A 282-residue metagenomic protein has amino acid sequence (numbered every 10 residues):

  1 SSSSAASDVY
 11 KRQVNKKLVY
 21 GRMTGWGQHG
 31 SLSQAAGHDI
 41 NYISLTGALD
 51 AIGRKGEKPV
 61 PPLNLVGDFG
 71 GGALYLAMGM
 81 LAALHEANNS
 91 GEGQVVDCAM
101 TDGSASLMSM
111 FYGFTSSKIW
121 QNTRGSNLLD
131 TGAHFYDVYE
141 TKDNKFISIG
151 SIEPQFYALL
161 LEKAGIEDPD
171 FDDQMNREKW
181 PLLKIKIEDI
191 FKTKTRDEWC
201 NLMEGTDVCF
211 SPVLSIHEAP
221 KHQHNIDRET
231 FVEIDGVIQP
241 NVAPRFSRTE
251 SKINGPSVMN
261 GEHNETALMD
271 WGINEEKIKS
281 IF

Functional and structural regions predicted by a protein language model:
S1-Y10: Single conserved hydrophobic/aromatic residue that forms the stacking wall/gate of nucleotide- or nucleobase-binding
G27-Y75, L107: Rossmann-fold dinucleotide-binding core
Q28, E57-G67, N88-S104, R124-T131: Conserved Rossmann-fold dehydrogenase catalytic segment
T46, G72-G93, S106-S117, L161-E167: Oxidoreductase and adenylate-handling cofactor-binding alpha/beta cores
H134-T206, F210: Aromatic-enriched alpha-helical interface/lid elements that frame and gate functional surfaces
R177, G236-S280: Flexible, small-/acidic-enriched active-site or ligand-binding loops
E204-N254: A glycine-rich dinucleotide-binding beta-alpha-beta segment and adjacent secondary-structure elements that constitute
